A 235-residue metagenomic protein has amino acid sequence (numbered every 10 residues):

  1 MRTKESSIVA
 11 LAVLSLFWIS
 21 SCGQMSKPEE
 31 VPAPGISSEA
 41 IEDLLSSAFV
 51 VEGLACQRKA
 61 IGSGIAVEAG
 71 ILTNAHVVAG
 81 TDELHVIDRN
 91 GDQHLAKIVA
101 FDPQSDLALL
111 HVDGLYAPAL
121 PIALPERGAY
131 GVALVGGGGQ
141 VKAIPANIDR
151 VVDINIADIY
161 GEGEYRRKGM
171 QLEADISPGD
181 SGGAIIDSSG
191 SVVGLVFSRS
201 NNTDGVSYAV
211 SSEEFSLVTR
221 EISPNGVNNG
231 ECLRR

Functional and structural regions predicted by a protein language model:
M1-A10: Bacterial N-terminal signal peptides that target proteins for export
W18-S21: C-terminal motif of bacterial Sec signal peptides marking the signal peptidase cleavage site
Q24-I41, P118, G139-V141, V193-R235: C-terminal cap/linker of serine protease catalytic domains
P32-S38, A48-N74, D92-L95, I144-P145 (+2 more regions): A conserved glycine-rich beta-strand in the N-terminal activation segment of trypsin-fold
Q57-R58, E68-A143, G226-G230: Conserved active-site neighborhood of the chymotrypsin/trypsin-like protease fold
I65, D175-V196: Catalytic nucleophile loop of clan PA
I65-V67, K97-V99, D149, S177: Conserved positions in beta-strands of structured domains
P118-K168, I176-D180, V196-S207: Flexible, gly/ser-rich surface segments that form the specificity/activation loops bordering the active-site cleft
